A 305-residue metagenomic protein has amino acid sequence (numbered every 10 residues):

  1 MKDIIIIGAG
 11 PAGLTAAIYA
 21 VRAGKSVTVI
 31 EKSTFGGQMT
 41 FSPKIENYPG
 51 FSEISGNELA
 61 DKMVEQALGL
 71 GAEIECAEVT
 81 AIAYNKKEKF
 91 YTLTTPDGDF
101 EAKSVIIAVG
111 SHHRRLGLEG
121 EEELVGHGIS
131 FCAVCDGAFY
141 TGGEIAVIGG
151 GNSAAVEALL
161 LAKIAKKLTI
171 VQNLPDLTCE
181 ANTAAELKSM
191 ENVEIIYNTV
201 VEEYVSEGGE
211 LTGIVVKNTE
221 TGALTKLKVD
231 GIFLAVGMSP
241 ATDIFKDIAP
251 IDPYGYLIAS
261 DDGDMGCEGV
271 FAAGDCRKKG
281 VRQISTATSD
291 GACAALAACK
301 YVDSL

Functional and structural regions predicted by a protein language model:
M1-D3, C76-A77, T141-G143, N198 (+1 more regions): Phosphate-coordination loops involved in phosphoryl transfer and adenosine-cofactor binding
K2-L70, A155-A181, K188, I196 (+1 more regions): Beta1-alpha1 glycine-rich phosphate/pyrophosphate-binding loop at the start of Rossmann-like nucleotide-binding domains
G10-P11, T34, S111-H113, G151-S153 (+1 more regions): Residue-level detector of alpha-helix initiation sites
A67-T95, D99-A102, K163-S260, K300-S304: A Rossmann-like FAD-binding core segment of flavoenzymes
I74-F139: Glycine/small-residue-rich loop that forms an oxyanion/phosphate-binding "nest" at active or ligand-binding sites
H112, G117, E123-F139, V236-Q283 (+2 more regions): FAD-site-proximal beta/loop scaffold in flavoenzymes
L159, K163-K167, T286-L305: Internal hydrophobic alpha-helix adjacent to the cofactor/substrate pocket in enzyme cavities
